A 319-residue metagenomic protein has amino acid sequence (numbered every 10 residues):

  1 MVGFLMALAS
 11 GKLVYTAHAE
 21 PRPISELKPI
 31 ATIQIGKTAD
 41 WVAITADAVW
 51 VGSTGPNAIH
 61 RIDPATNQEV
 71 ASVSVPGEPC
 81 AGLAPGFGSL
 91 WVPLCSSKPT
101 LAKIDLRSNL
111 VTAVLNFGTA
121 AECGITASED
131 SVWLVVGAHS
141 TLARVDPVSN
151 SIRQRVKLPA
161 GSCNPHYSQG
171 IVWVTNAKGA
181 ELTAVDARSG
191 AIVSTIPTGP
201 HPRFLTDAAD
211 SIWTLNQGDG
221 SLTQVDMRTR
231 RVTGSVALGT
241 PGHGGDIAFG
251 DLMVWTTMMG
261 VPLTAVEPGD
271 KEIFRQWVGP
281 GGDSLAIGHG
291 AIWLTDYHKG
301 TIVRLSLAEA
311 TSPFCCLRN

Functional and structural regions predicted by a protein language model:
G3-N319: Predominantly soluble domains enriched in secretory-pathway, periplasmic, or organellar proteins
